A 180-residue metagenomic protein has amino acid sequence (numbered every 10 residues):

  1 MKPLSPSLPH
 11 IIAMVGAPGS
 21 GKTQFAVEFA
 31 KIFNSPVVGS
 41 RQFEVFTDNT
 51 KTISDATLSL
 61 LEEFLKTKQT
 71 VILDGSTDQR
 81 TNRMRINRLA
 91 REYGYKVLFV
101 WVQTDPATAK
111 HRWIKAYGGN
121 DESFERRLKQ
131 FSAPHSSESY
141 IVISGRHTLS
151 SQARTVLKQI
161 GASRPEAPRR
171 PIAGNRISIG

Functional and structural regions predicted by a protein language model:
K2-L8: Phosphate-binding P-loop
I11: Walker A (P-loop) ATP-phosphate-binding motif of ABC ATPase nucleotide-binding domains
M14: Hydrophobic anchor at the beta1->P-loop junction of P-loop NTPases
A17: P-loop (Walker A) phosphate-binding loop of NTP-binding proteins
S20-Q69: Conserved substrate/cofactor phosphate-moiety recognition/catalytic segment in nucleotide-dependent phosphotransferases
N49-L98: Glycine-rich phosphate-binding loop used to anchor ATP phosphates in small-molecule kinases, encompassing both
E92-R112: Conserved phosphate-donor/acceptor-positioning beta-strand/loop module used by diverse small-molecule
K115-G180: Small-molecule kinase domains that catalyze NTP-dependent phosphoryl transfer to phosphate-bearing small molecules
